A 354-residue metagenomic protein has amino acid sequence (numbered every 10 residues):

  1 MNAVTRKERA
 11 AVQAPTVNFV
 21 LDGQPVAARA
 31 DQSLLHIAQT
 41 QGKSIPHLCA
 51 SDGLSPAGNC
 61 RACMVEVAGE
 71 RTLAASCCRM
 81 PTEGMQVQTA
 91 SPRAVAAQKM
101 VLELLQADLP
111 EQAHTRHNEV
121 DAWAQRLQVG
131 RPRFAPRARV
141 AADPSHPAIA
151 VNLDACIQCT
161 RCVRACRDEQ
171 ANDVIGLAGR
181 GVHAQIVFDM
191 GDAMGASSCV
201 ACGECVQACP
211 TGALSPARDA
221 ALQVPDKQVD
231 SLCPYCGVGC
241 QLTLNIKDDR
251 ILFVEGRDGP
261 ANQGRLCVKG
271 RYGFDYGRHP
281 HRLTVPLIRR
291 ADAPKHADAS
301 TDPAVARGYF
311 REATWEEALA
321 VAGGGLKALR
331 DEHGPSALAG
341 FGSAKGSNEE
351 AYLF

Functional and structural regions predicted by a protein language model:
N2-A3, K7-D31, Q39, V67-G69 (+4 more regions): N-terminal export/assembly segments and adjacent metallocofactor-ligating motifs of anaerobic energy-metabolism
L34-A68: A basic, amphipathic helix-loop patch mediating RNA/tRNA/ribosome contacts
C77-T82: Structured interaction patches on ligand/partner-binding surfaces of diverse proteins
